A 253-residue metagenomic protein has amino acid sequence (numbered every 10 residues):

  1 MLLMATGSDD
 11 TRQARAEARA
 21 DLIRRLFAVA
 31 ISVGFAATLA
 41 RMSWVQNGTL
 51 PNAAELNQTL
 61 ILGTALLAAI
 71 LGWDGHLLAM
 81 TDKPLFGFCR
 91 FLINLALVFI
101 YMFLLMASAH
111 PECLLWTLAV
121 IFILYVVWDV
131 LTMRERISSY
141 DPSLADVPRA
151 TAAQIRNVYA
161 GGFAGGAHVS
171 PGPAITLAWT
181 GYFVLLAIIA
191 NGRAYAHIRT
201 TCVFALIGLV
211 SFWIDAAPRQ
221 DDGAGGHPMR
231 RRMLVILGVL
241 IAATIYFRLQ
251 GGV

Functional and structural regions predicted by a protein language model:
L2-H76: N-terminal topogenic module of multi-pass integral membrane proteins
P51-A65, H110-W128, R199-F204: Alpha-helical transmembrane segments
I70-K83, R134-I137, I214-D222: C-terminal ends of transmembrane helices
K83-I93, R230-R231: Cytoplasmic-side transmembrane-helix entry/capping segments in multi-pass membrane proteins
A96-T180: Membrane-proximal helix-loop-helix units in multi-pass membrane proteins
G166-I188, T200-I214: Hydrophobic alpha-helical membrane segments
A216-G238: Interfacial loop-to-transmembrane junctions
A243-V253: Juxtamembrane boundary at the C-terminal end of a transmembrane helix
